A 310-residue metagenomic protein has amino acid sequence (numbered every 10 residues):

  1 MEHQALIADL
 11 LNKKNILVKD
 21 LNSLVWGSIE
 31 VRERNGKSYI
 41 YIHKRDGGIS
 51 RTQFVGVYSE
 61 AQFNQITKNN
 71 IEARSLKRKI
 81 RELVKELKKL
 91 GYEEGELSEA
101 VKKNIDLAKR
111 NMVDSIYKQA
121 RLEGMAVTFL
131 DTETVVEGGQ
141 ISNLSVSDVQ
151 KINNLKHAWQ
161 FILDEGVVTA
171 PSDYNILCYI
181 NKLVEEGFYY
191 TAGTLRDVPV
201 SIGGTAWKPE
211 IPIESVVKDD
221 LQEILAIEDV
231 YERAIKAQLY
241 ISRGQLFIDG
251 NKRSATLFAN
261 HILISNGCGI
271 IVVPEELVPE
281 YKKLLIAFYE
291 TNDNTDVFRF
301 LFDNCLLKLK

Functional and structural regions predicted by a protein language model:
M1-Y39, R45-K310: FIC/Doc superfamily catalytic core
